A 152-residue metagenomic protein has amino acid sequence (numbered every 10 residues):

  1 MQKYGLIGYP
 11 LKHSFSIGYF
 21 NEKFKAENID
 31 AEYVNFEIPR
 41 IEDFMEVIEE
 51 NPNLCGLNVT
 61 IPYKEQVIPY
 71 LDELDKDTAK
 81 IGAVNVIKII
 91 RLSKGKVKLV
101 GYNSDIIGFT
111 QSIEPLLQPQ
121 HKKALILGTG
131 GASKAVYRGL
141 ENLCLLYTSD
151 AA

Functional and structural regions predicted by a protein language model:
M1, H121: Phosphate-coordination loops involved in phosphoryl transfer and adenosine-cofactor binding
Q2-L116: Phosphate/diphosphate ligand-binding glycine-rich loop within oxidoreductases
G8, I113, K122-E141: Glycine-rich adenosine-cofactor-binding loop
N142-L146: Conserved S-adenosyl-L-methionine
Y147-A152: Conserved small/polar residues in nucleotide/adenosyl-binding loops
